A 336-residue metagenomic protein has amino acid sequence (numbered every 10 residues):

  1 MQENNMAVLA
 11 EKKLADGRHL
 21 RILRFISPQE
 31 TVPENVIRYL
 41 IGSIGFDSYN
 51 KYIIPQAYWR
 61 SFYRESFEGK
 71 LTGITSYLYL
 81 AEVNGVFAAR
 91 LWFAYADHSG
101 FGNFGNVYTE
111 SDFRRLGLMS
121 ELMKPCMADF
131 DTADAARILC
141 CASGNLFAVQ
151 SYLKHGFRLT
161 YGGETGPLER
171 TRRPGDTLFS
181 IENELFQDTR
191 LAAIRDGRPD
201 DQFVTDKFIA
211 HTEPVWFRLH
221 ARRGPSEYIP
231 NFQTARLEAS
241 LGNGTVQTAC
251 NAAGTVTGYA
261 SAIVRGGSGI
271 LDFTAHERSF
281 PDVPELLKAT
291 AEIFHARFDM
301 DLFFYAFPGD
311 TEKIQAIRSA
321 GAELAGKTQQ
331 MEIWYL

Functional and structural regions predicted by a protein language model:
E11-I44, L191-I209, E213-F217: A short beta-loop-alpha structural element at the N-terminal edge of CoA-dependent acyl/N-acetyltransferase catalytic
L40, S48-V83, F87, W92 (+1 more regions): Active-site rim helix/loop that mediates acceptor-substrate recognition in acyltransferases
L78-L80, V86-A94, F101-N103, Y108 (+2 more regions): Conserved beta-strand in the GNAT
G100-S111, I263-F280, E332: Conserved acetyl-CoA binding element of GNAT-fold acetyltransferases
T109, R115-A128, K154, F280-F294: Conserved acetyl-CoA-binding loop-helix of GNAT-fold acetyltransferases
L139-Q150, P167, F303-I314: Conserved beta-strand-loop-alpha-helix junction that forms the acyl-donor binding cleft
C141, R158-S180, E323-Y335: Conserved catalytic-core motifs of GNAT/GCN5-like acyltransferases
Q150-F157, A316-R318: Conserved active-site tyrosine of GNAT-family acetyltransferases
